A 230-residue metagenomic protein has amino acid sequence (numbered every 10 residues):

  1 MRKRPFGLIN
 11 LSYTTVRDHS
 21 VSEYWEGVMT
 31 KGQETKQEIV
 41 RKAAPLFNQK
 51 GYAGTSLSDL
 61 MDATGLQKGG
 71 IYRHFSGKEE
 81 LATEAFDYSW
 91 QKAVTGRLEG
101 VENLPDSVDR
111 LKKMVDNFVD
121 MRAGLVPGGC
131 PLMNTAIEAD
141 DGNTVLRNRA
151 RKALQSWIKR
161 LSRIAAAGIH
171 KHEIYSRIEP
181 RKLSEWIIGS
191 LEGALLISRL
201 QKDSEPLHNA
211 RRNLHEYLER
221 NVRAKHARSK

Functional and structural regions predicted by a protein language model:
R2-K50, G54-L66, E80: Basic, helix-initiating cap at the start of DNA-binding domains
R2-M29, D109, K113-D120, Q155-K171 (+3 more regions): C-terminal peripheral helix-coil segments that are non-catalytic and often amphipathic
E34, E38-P45, Q49, A63 (+5 more regions): Alpha-helical structural segments
Q49-A53, L104, L125-G128, K171: Short coil/turn segments at alpha/beta junctions that flank glycine-rich nucleotide-binding fingerprints
G65-F75: Short hydrophobic/aromatic patch on the recognition helix
R110, G124-V145: Amphipathic alpha-helical segments used for helix-helix packing
S176, P180-S184: Membrane-interface starts of transmembrane alpha-helices
